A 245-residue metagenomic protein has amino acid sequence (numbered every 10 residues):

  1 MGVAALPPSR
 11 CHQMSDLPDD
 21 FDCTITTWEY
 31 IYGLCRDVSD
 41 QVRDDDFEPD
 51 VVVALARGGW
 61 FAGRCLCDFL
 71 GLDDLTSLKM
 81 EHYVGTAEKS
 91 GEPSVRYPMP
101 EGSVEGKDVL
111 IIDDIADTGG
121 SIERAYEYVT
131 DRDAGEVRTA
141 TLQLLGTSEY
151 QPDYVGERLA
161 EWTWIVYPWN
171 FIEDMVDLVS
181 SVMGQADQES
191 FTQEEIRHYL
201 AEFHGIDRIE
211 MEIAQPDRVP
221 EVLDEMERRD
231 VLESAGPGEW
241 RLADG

Functional and structural regions predicted by a protein language model:
M1-G245: PRPP-associated nucleotide enzymes
